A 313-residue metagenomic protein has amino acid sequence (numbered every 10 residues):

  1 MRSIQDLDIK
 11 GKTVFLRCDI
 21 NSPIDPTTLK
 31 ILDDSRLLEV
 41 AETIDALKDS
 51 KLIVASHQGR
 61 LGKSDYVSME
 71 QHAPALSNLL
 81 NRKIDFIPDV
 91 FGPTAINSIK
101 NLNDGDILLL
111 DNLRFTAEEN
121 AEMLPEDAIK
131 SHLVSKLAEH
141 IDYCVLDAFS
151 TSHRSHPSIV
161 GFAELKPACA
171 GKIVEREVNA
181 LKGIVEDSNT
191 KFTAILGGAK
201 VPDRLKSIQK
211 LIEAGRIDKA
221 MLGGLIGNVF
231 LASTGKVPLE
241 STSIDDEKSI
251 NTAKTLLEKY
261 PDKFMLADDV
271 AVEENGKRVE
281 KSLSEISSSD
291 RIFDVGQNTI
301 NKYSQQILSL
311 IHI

Functional and structural regions predicted by a protein language model:
M1-I311: Active-site loop-to-helix "anion-binding N-cap" substructures in soluble metabolic enzymes
